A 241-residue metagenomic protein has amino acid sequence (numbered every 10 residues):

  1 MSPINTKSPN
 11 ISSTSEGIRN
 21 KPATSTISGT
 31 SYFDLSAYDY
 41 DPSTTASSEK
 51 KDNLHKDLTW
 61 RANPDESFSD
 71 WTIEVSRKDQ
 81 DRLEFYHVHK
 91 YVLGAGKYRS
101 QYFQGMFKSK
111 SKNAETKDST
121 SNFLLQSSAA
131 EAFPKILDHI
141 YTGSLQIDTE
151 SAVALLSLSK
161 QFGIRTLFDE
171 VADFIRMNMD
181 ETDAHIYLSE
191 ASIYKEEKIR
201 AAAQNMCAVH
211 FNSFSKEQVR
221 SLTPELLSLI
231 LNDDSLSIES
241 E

Functional and structural regions predicted by a protein language model:
S2-G94, S127, E131, D138-E150: N-terminal BTB/POZ boundary and linker segment
S2-T6, I18, E190-E241: BTB/POZ-protein C-terminal extensions
I4-N5, N10, N20, N53 (+7 more regions): Detector for Asparagine
L54-A62, E74, F103-K112, I193-Y194 (+1 more regions): Intrinsically disordered, low-complexity boundary segments flanking structured domains
F68-D183, A208, R220, P224-E241: Canonical BTB/POZ domain core
T182-S192: Histidine/cysteine- and/or acidic
